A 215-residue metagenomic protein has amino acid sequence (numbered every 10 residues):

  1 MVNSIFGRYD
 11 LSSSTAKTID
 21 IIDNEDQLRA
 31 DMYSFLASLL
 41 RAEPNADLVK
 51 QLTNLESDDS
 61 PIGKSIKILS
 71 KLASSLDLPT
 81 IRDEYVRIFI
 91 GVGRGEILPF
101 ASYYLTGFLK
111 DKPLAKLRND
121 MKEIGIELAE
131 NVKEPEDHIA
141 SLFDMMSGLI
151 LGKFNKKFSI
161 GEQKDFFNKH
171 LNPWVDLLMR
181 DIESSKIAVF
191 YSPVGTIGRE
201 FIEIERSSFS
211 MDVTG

Functional and structural regions predicted by a protein language model:
V2-G215: Surface/interface-facing alpha-helical segments and adjacent flexible terminal/loop regions used for partner/assembly
